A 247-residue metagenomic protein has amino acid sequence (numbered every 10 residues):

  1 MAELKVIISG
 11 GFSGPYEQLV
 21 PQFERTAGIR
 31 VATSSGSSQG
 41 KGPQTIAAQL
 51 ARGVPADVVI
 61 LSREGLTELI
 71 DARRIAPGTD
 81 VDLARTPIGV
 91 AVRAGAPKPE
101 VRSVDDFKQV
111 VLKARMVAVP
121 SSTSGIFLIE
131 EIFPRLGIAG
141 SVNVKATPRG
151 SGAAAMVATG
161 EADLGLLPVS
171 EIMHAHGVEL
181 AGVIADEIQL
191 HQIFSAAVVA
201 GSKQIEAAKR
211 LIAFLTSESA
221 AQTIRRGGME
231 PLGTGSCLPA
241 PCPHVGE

Functional and structural regions predicted by a protein language model:
M1-S35, Q39-Q44, A48-P55, R63-E64 (+4 more regions): Exported/periplasmic ABC-transporter solute-binding proteins
I60: Phosphate-/polyanion-interacting regions in eukaryotic proteins
